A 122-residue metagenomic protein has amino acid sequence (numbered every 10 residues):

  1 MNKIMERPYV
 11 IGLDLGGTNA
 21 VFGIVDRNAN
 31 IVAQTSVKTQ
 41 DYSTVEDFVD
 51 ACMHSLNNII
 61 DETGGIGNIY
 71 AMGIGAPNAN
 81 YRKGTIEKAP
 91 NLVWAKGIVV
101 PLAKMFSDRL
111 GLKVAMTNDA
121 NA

Functional and structural regions predicted by a protein language model:
I4, G64-I69: Short helix-terminating capping/connector loops at secondary-structure junctions
E6-D50, H54, I86-K88: Short glycine-rich, Thr/Ser-proximal phosphate-binding strand/loop in the N-terminal lobe of ATP-dependent enzymes
V10-D14, N68-G73, A115: Short glycine-aspartate micro-motif
A20, G75-A76: Short loop/turn microsegments at loop-to-beta-strand junctions
R27-N30, P77-Y81: Short connector loops/turns at beta-strand edges and beta->alpha or beta->beta junctions
V45, V49-M53, Y70-A71, N78-A122: Glycine-rich phosphate-binding loop and adjoining helix at the ATP-binding site of ATP-dependent phosphoryl-transfer
S55, I59-T63: Stable alpha-helical structural segments in soluble proteins, enriched in small hydrophobic residues
T63-G64, M116: Cysteine/selenocysteine-centered motifs that mediate thiol-based redox chemistry or coordinate metal-sulfur cofactors
